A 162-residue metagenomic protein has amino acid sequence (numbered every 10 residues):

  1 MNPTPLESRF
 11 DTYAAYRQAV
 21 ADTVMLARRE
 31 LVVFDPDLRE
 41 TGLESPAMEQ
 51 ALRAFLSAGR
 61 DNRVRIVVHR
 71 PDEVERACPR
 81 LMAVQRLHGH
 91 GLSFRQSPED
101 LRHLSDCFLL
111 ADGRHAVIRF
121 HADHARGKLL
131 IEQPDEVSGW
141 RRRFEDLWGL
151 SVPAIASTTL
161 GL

Functional and structural regions predicted by a protein language model:
M1-R39: Interdomain hinge/linker segments and adjacent boundary elements that couple functional modules
F10, F120-L162: Signature of lipid phosphatidyltransferase scaffolds
A14, A54-F55, R63-V64, E145 (+2 more regions): Terminal leader/tail segments of proteins
Y16-R17, M48, A77, W140: Amphipathic coiled-coil/heptad-repeat helices and related helical stalk/stem segments that mediate oligomerization
T23-H88: Primarily the HKD phosphodiesterase
L31, S93-W140: HKD (HxKxxxxD) catalytic microenvironment of the phospholipase D
D35, R63, V68, L92 (+3 more regions): Long, hydrophobic, amphipathic alpha-helical segments used as structural scaffolds
